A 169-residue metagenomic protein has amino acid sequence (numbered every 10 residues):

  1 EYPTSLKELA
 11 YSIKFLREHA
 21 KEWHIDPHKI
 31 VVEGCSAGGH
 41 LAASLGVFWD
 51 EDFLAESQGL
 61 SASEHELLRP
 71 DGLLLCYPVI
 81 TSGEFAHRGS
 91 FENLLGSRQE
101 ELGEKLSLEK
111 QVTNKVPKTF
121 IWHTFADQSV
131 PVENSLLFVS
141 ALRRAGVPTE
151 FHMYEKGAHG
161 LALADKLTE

Functional and structural regions predicted by a protein language model:
E1-E22, K29, A141-E150: Serine-hydrolase-like catalytic core of hydrolytic proteins
E1-T4, E84-R88, A162-D165: Cap/lid segment of the alpha/beta-hydrolase catalytic domain
Y11-G89, G103-E104, L108: Primarily recognizes the serine-hydrolase "nucleophile elbow" in alpha/beta-hydrolase and SGNH/GDSL folds
P27-K29, R69-G72, V116-T119, A145-E150: Loop/turn elements at helix/coil->beta-strand transitions in domains of secreted/extracellular proteins
T81-S82, A126-V130: Acidic catalytic loop of the alpha/beta-hydrolase fold
L108-V116: Conserved serine/cysteine hydrolase catalytic core
K115, F120-H123, D127: Short beta-strand/loop motif that positions the catalytic acidic residue of the alpha/beta-hydrolase fold
W122, V132-E169: C-terminal catalytic histidine-bearing segment of alpha/beta-hydrolase fold enzymes
